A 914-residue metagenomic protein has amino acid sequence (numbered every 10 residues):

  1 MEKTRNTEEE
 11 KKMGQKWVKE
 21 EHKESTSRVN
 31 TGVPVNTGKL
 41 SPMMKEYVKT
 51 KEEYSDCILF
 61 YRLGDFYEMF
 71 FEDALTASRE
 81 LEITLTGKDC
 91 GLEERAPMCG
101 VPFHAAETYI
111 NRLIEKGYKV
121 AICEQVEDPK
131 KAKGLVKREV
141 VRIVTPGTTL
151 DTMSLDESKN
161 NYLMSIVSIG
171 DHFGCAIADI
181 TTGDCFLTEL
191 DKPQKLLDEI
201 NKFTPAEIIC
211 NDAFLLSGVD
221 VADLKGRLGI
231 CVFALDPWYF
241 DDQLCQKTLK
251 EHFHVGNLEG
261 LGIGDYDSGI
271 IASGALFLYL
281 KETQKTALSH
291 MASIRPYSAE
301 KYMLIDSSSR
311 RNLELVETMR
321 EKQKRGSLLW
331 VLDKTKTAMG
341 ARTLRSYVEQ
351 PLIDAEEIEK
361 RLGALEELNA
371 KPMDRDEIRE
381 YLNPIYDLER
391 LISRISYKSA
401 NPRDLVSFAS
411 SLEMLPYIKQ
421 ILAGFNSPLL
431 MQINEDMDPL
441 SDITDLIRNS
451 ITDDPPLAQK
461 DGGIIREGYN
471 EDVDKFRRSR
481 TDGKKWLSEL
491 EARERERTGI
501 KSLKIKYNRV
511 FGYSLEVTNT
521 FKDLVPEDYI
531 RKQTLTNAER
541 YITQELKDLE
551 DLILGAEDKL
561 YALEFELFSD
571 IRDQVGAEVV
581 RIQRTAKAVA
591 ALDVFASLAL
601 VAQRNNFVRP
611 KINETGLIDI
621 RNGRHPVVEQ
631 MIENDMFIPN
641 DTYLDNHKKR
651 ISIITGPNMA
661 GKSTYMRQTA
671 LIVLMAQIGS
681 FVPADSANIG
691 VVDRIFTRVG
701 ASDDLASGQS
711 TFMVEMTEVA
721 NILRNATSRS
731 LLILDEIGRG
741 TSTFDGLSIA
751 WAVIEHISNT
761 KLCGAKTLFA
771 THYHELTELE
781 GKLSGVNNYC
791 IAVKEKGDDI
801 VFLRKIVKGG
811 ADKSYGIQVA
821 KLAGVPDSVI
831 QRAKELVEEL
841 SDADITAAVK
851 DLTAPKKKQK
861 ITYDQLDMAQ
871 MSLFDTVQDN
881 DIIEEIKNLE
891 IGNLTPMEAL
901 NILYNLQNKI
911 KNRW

Functional and structural regions predicted by a protein language model:
M1-K39, P826, I830-W914: Acidic, low-complexity intrinsically disordered tails
E2-E367, D376, N383-S396, A400-A492 (+2 more regions): Charged catalytic and DNA/RNA-contacting regions of genome-maintenance and nucleic-acid-processing enzymes
L40-M44, F60, F71, G100-I110 (+33 more regions): Amphipathic alpha-helical transducer elements in NTP-driven molecular machines
F71-A74, Y266, K336, L344-Y347 (+5 more regions): ATPase nucleotide-binding head domains, primarily ABC-like/P-loop NTPase cores
C123, P146-L155, A287, A423-L429 (+6 more regions): Active-site phosphate-binding and catalytic loops of NTP-dependent enzymes
P205-A213, V219-A222, A234, E545-E578 (+2 more regions): Conserved catalytic alpha/beta cores of large enzymes that bind or transform nucleotide phosphates and polynucleotides
F240-T248, H252-V255, M303-S307, L315 (+7 more regions): Amphipathic heptad-repeat alpha-helical coiled-coil/stalk segments that mediate oligomerization, filament/stalk
Y397, N401, S411-M414, E467-G468 (+2 more regions): Charged, surface-exposed helical/loop "interaction arms" that form contiguous linear patches used for dimerization
